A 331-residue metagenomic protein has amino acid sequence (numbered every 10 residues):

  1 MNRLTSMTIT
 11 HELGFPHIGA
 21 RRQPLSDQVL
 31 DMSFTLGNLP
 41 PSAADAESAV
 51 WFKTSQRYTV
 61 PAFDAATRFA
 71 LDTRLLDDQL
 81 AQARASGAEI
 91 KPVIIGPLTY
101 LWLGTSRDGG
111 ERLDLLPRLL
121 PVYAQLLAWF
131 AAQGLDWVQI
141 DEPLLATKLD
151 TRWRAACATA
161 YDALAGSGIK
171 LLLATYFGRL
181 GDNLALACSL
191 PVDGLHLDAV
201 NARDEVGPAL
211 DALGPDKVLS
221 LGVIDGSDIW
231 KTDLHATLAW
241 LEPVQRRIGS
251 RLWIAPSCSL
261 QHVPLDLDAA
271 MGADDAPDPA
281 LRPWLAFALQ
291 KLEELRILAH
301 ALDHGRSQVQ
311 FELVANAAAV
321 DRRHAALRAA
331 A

Functional and structural regions predicted by a protein language model:
M1-A331: Domain-level signal for soluble alpha/beta catalytic cores
